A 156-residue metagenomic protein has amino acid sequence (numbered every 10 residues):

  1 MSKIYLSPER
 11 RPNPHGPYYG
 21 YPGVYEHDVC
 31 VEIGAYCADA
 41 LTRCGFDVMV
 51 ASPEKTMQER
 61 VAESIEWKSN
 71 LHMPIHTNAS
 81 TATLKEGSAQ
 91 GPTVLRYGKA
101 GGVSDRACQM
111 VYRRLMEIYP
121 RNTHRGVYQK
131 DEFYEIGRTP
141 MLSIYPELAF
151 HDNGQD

Functional and structural regions predicted by a protein language model:
M1-V61, W67, Q90: Active-site histidine-acidic residue metal-binding/catalytic motifs, centered on HxH/HExxH-like signatures
S2-S7, R11, G16-Y18, V24 (+3 more regions): Active-site-adjacent mobile loop/cap segments within catalytic or ligand-binding domains
N13-Y25, A79-M110, R114: A short, glycine/acidic-enriched catalytic loop
Y36-F46, I118, Y134-M141: A structural motif corresponding to the C-terminal end of an alpha-helix and its immediate exit/capping segment
R43, H76, G98, E117-R121 (+1 more regions): Polar, enzyme-active/binding microenvironments
V48-E54, R121-K130: Surface-exposed patches in mature extracellular/periplasmic domains of secreted proteins
R60-E63, W67, L71-P74, G91-G98 (+1 more regions): N-terminal catalytic cores of peptidoglycan-degrading enzymes
